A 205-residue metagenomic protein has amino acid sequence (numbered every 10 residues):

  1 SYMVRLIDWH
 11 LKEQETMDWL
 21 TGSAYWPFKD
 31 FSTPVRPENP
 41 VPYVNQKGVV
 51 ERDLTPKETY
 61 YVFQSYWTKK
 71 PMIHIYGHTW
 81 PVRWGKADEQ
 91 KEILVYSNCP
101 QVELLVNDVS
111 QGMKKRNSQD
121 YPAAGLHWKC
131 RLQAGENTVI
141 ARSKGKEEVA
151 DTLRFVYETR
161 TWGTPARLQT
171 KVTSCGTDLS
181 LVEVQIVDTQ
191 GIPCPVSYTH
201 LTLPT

Functional and structural regions predicted by a protein language model:
S1-I140, G145, V149: Extended substrate-binding grooves/exosites of carbohydrate-active enzymes
I93-S97, D178-C194: Beta-strand-rich structural segments
Q111-G112, S118, T159-T161, L201: Active/binding-pocket-proximal capping segment
H127-R131, R154-V156, K171: Generic structural detector for well-ordered beta-strands
E148-R160: Edge beta-strands of extracellular beta-sandwich domains
T161-L181, V187: Beta-strand-rich domain onsets/edges
T199-T205: Conserved small/polar residues in nucleotide/adenosyl-binding loops
